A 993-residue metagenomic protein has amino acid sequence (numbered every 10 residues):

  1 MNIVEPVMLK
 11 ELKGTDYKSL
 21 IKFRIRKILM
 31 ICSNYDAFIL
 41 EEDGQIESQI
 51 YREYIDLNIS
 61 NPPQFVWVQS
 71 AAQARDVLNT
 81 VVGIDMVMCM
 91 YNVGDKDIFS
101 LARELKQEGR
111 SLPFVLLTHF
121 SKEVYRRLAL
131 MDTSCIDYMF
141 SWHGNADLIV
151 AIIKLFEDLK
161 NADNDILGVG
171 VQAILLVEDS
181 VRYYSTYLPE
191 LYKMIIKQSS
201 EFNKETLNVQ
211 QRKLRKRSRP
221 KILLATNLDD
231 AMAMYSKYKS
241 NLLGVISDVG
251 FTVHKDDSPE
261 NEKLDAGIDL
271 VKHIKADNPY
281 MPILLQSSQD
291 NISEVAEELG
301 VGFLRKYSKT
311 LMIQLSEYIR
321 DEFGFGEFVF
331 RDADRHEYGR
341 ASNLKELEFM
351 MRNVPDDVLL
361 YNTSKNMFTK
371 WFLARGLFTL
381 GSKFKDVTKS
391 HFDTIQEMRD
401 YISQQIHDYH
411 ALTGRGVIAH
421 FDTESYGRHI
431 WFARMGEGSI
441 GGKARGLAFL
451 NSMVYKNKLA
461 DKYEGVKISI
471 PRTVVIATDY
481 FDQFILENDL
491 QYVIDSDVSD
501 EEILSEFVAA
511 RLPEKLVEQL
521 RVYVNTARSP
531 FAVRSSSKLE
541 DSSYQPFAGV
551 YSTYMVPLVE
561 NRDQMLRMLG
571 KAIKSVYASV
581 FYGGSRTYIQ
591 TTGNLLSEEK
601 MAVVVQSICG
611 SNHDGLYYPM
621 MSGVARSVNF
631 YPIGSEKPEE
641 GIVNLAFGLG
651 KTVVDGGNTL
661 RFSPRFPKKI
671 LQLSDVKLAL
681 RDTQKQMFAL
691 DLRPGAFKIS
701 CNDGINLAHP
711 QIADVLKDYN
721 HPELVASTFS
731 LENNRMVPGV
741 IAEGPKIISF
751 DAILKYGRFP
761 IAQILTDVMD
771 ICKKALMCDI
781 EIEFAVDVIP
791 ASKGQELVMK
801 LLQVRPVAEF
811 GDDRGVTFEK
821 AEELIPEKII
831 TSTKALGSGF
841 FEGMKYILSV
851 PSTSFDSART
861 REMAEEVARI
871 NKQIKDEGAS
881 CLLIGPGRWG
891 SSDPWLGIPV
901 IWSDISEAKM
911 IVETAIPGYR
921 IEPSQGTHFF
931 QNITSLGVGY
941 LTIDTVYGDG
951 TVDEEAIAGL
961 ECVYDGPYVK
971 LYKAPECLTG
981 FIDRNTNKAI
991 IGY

Functional and structural regions predicted by a protein language model:
M1-V66, M131-Y138, W142-K221, L228-D229 (+4 more regions): Non-catalytic signal-transmission and effector/linker regions of two-component phosphorelay proteins
N34-I39, A71-Q73, C89-D97, S121-E123 (+9 more regions): Short acidic, S/G/P-rich loop/turn micro-motifs used as interaction or catalytic elements
I39-Y51, S60-P62, W67-F114, T118-A129 (+3 more regions): Conserved phosphotransfer microenvironments
L117-H119, L285-Q286, K306: Hydrophobic/aromatic residues positioned on beta-strands within the core alpha/beta folds
R127-Y138, S288, V295-L304: As written
D290-V417: Terminal, compositionally biased segments used for targeting/anchoring and flexible tails
D422-K462, R511-A915, N932-S935, C962 (+2 more regions): Conserved mixed alpha/beta core segments that line enzyme active sites in large multi-domain catalysts
P471-L520, A527, T831-G837: A structural-propensity feature for long, helix-poor, extended segments
